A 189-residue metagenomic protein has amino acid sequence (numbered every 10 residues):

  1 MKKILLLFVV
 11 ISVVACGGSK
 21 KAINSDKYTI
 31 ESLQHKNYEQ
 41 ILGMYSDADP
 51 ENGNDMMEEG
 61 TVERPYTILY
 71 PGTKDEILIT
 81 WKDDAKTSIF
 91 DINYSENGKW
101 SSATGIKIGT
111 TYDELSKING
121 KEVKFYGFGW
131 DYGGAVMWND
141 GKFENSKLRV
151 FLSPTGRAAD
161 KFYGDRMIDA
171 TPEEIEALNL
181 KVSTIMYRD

Functional and structural regions predicted by a protein language model:
I4-V13: Sec-dependent N-terminal signal peptides
C16-Y132, M137-D140, K161-D189: Short helix/turn-capping signatures at newly exposed starts of structured segments
D140-A159: Long, compositionally biased
